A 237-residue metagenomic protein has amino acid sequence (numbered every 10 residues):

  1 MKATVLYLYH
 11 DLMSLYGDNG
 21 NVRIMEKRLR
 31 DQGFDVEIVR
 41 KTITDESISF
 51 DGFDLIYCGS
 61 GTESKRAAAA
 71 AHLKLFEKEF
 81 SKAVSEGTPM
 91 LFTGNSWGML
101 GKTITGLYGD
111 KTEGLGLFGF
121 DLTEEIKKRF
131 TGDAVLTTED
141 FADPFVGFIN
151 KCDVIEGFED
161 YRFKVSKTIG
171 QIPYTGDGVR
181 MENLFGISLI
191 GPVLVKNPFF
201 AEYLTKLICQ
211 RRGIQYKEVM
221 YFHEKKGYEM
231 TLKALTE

Functional and structural regions predicted by a protein language model:
M1-A3, A142-F145, R180-F185: Beta-strand-turn-beta hairpins that frame and shape the catalytic cleft of phosphate-ester-processing enzymes
M1-K82, V195-K196, E202-E237: N-terminal beta1-alpha1 cap of cysteine-dependent amidohydrolase-like domains
I38-R40, L117, G147-I149, L184-G186: Conserved beta-strand scaffold positions in the cores of enzyme catalytic domains, especially in NTP/NDP-utilizing
L55-G59, L91, G186-S188: Structural motif
T62-T138: Cysteine-nucleophile active-site neighborhood
L107-G178: Pocket-forming structural segment of enzyme catalytic cores
I172-C209: A glycine-centered loop/beta-turn motif at secondary-structure junctions
